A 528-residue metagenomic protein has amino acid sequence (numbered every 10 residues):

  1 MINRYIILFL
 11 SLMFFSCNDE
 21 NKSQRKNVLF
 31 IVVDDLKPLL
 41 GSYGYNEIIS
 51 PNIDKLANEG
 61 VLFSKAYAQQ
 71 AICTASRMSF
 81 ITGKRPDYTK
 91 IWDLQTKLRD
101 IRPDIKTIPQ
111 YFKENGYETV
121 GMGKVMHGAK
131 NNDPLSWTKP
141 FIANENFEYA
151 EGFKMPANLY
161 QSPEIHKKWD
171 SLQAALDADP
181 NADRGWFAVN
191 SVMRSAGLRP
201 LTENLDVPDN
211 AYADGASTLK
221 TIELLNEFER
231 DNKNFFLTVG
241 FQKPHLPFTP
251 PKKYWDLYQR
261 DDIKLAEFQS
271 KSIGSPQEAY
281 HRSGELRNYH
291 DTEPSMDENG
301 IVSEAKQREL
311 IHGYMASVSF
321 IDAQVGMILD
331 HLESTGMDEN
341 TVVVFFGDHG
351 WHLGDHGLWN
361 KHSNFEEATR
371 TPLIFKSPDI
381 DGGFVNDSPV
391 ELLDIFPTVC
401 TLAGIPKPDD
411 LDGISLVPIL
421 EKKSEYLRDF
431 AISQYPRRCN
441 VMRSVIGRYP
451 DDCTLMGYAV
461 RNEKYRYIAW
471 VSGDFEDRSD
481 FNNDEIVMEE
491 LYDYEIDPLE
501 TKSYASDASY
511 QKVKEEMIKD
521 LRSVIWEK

Functional and structural regions predicted by a protein language model:
I2-N3, C17-N483, V487, P498-D520 (+1 more regions): Formylglycine-dependent sulfatase
Y5-M13: Sec-dependent N-terminal signal peptides
L491-Y492: Short hydrophobic beta-strand that contains or immediately precedes a catalytic carboxylate
